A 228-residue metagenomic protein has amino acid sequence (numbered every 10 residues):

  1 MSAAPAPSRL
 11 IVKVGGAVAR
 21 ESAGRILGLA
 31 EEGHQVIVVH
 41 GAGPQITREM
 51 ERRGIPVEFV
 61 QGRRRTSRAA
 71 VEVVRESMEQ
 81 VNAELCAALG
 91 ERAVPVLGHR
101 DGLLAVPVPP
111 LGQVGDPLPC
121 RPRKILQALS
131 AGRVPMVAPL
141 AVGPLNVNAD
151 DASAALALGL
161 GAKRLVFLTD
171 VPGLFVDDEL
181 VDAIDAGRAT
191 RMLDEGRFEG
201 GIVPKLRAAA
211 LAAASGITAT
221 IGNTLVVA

Functional and structural regions predicted by a protein language model:
S2-A228: C-terminal catalytic "cap/lid" subdomain
